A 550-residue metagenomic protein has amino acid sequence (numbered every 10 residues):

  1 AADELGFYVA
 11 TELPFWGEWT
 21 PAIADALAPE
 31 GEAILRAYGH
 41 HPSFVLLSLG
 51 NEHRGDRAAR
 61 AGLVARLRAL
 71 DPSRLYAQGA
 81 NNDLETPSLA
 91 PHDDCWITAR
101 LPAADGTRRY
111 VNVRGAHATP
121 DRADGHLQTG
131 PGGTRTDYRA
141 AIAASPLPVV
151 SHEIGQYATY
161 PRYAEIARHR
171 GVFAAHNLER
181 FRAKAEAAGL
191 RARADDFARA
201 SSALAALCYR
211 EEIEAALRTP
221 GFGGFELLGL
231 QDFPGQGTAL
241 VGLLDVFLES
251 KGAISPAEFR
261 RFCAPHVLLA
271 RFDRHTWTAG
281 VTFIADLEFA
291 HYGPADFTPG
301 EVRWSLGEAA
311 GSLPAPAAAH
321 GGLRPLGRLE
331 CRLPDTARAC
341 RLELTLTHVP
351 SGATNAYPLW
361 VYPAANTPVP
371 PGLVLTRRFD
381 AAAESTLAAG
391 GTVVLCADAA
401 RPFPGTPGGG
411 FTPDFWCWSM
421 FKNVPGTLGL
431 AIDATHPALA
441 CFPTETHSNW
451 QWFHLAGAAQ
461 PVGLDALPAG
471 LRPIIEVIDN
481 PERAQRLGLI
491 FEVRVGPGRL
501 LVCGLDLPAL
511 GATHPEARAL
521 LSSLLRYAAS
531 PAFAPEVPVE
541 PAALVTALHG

Functional and structural regions predicted by a protein language model:
A1-D245: Substrate-binding/catalytic cleft of secreted carbohydrate-active enzymes, primarily glycoside hydrolases
E18-T20, D56-A59, T86-P87, L395-C396 (+2 more regions): Extracytoplasmic/secreted cell-surface and envelope-processing proteins
R66, L70, L228-G293, V302: Aromatic-rich peripheral "rim/lid" segments of glycoside hydrolase catalytic domains that contact and position glycan
R122-T136, P402, S419-P515, A532-G550: Catalytic beta-strand/loop cores that center a nucleophilic Ser/Cys/Thr and support acyl-enzyme chemistry
G280-P316, L326-L333, R338-V349: Beta-strand-rich binding/interaction modules
V349-N355: Short, exposed coil/turn segments at beta-strand boundaries within extracellular/luminal domains
W360-R378: Low-complexity, Pro/Ser/Thr- and charge-rich linker/hinge segments at domain boundaries
G372-S419, P497, C503, L524: Short alpha-beta junction capping motif
